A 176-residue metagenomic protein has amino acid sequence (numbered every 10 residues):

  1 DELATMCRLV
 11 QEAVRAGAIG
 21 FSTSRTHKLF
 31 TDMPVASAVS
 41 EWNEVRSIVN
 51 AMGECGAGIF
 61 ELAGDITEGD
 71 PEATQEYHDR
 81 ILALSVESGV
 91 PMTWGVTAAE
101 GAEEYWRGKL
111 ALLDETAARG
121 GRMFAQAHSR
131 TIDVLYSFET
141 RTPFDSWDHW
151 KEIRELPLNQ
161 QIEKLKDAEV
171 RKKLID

Functional and structural regions predicted by a protein language model:
D1, M6-L9, V14, M52-G53 (+3 more regions): Polyanionic/metal-chelating signatures
D1-L84: Hydrophobic, small-residue-rich alpha-helical packing segments that form membrane-like cores
